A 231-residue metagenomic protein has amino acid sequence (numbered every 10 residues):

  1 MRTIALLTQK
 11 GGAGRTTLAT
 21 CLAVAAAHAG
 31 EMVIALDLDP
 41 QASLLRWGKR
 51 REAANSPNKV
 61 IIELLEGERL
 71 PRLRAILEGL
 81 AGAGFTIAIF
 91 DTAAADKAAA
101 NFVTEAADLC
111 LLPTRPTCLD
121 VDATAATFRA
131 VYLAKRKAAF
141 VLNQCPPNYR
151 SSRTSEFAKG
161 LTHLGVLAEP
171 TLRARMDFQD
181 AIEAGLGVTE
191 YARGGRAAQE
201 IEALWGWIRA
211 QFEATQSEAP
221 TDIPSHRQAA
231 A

Functional and structural regions predicted by a protein language model:
T3-Q9, A13, C21-N101, S152 (+3 more regions): P-loop/Walker-type NTP enzyme "switch/lid" segment
V33, I87-A88, C110, K137-A138 (+1 more regions): Hydrophobic anchor at the start of a short beta-strand that flanks the dinucleotide cofactor-binding loop
K97-C118: Inter-motif core of Ras-like GTPase G domains
L109-L112, L119-T162: Anionic-ligand binding region
P146, A158-G187: Beta-strand-loop-alpha "switch" segments that mediate conformational coupling across diverse proteins
T162-V166, R196, A203, R209-A231: C-terminal accessory "lid"/substrate-recognition subdomains
Q179-W205: Inter-lobe coupling/hinge region of RecA-like P-loop helicase motors
